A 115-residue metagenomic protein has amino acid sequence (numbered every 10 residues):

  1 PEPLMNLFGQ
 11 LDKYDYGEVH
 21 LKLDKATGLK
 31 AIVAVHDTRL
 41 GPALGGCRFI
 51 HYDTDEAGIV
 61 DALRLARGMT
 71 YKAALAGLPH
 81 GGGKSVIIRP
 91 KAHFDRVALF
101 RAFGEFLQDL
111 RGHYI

Functional and structural regions predicted by a protein language model:
P1-I115: N-terminal ligand-binding/catalytic initiation module
